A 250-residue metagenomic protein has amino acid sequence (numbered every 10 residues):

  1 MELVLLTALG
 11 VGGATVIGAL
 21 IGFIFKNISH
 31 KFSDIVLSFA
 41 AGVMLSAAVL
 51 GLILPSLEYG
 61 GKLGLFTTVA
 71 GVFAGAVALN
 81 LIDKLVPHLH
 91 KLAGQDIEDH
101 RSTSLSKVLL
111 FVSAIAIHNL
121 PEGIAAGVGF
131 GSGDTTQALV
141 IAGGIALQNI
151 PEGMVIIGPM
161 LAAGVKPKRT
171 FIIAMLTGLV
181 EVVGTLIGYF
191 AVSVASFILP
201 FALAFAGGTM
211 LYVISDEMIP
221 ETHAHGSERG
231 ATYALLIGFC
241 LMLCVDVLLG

Functional and structural regions predicted by a protein language model:
M1-G250: Intrinsically disordered, metal-sensing/regulatory segments
